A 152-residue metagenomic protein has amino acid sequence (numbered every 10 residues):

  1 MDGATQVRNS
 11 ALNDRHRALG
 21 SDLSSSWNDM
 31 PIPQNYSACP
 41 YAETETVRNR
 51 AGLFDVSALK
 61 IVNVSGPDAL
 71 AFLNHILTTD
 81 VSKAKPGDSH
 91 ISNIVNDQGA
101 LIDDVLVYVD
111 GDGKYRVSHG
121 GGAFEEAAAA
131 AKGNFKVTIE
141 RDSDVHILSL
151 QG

Functional and structural regions predicted by a protein language model:
M1-V95, A100: Acidic, proline/glycine-enriched N-terminal capping motif
D103-G152: Acidic, low-complexity central loop/insert segments
